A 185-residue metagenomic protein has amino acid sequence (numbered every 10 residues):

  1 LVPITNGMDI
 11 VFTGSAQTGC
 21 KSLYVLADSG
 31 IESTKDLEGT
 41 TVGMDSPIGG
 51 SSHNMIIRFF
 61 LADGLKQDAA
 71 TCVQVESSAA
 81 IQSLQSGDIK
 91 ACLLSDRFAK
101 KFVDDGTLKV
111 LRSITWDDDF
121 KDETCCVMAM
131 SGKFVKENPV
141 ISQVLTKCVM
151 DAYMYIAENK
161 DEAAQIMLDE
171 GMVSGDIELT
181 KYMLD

Functional and structural regions predicted by a protein language model:
L1-Q74, K90-D96, T107-I114, D122: Short, glycine-/small- and polar/acidic-enriched structural segments that line small-molecule recognition paths
L23-V25, V127-M130, F134-V135: Short glycine- and hydrophobic/aromatic-rich loop-to-beta-strand nucleating segment in the catalytic cores
V42-D45, Q85-I89, K133-V135, M150-I156: Second-shell loop/turn segments in exported
I48-H53, S77, C92-S95, K121-E123 (+5 more regions): Solvent-exposed, acidic/flexible segments
A80-S83, I89, F98-A99, Y182: Short, hydrophobic alpha-helical packing/hinge segments within bilobed ligand-binding/sensory domains
F102: Short helix- or helix-capping micro-motifs that position conserved polar/aromatic residues at function-defining sites
K136-D185: Secondary-structure end/capping motifs
